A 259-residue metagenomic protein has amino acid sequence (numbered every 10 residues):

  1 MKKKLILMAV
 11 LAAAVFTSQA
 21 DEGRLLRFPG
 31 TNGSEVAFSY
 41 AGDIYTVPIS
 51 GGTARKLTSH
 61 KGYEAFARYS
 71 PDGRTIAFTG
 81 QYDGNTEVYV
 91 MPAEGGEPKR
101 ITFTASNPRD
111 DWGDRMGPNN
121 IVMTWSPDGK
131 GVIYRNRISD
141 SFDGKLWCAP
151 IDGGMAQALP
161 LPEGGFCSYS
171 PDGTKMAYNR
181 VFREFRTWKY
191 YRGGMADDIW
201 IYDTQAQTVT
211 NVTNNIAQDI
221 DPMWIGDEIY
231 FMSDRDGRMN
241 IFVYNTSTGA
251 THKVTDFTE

Functional and structural regions predicted by a protein language model:
M1-K4: Positively charged n-region of N-terminal signal peptides that target proteins for export
A9-S18: Hydrophobic h-region of N-terminal signal peptides that target proteins for export in Gram-negative bacteria
A20-D21, S39-Y45, S59-E64, A77-Y89 (+9 more regions): A flexible loop/linker signature enriched in serine peptidases of the S9 family
E22-I49: Mature N-terminal segment immediately following signal peptide/propeptide cleavage in secreted/periplasmic
G33-S34, D72-R74, D128-K130, D172-T174 (+1 more regions): Short coil/turn segments that connect the beta-strands within blades of beta-propeller domains
